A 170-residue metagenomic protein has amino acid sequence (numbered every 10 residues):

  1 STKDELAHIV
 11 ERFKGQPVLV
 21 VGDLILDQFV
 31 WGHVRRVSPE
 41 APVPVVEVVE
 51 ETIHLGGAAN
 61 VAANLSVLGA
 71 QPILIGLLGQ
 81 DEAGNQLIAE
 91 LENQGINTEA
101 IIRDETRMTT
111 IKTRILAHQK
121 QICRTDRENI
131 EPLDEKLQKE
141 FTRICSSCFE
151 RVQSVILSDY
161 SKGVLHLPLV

Functional and structural regions predicted by a protein language model:
S1-R35, E47-G57, A62-V170: Ribokinase/PfkB-type carbohydrate-kinase core domain
R36-E40: Flexible glycine/proline-rich, aromatic-decorated loop/lid segments
A41-E47: Gly/Ser/Thr-rich active-site loops/lids in small-molecule metabolic enzymes that frequently grip phosphoryl groups
